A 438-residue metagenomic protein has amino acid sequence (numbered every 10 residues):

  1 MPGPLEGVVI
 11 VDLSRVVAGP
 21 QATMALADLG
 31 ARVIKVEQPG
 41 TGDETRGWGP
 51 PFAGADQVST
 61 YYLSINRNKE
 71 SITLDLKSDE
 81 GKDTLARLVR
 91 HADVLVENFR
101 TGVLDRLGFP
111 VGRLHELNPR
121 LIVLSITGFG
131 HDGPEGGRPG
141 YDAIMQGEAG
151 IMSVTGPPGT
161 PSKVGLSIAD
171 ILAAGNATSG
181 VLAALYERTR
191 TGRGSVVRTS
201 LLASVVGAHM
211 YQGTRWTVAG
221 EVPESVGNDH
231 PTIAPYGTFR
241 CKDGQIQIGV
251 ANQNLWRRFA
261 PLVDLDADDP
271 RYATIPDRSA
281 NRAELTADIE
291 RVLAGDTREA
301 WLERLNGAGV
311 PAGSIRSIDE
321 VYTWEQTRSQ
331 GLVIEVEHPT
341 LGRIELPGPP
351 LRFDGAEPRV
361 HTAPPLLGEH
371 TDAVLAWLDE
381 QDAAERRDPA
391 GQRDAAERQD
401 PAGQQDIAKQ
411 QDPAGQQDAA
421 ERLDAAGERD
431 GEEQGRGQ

Functional and structural regions predicted by a protein language model:
M1-R190, D288, T362, L366 (+4 more regions): N-terminal helix-loop segment corresponding to the beta1-alpha1 unit of nucleotide/adenylate-binding folds
G40, G128-G130, L201-V206, D243-Q245 (+3 more regions): Glycine-rich beta-alpha junction loops
R46-P51, W216-E224, V263, W324-H338: Short, surface-exposed loop/helix-turn segments at secondary-structure junctions that function as lids/hinges flanking
Y62, V226-P231, Y236-G237, L341-I344 (+1 more regions): Short Gly/Pro-enriched turn/cap motifs at secondary-structure boundaries
H131, P158-L166, T189-V205, E224-P231 (+1 more regions): Conserved Rossmann-fold dehydrogenase catalytic segment
A174-G194, G207-G220, A260-A267: Oxidoreductase and adenylate-handling cofactor-binding alpha/beta cores
A234-A308, A312: Aromatic-enriched alpha-helical interface/lid elements that frame and gate functional surfaces
G307-P358: A glycine-rich dinucleotide-binding beta-alpha-beta segment and adjacent secondary-structure elements that constitute
